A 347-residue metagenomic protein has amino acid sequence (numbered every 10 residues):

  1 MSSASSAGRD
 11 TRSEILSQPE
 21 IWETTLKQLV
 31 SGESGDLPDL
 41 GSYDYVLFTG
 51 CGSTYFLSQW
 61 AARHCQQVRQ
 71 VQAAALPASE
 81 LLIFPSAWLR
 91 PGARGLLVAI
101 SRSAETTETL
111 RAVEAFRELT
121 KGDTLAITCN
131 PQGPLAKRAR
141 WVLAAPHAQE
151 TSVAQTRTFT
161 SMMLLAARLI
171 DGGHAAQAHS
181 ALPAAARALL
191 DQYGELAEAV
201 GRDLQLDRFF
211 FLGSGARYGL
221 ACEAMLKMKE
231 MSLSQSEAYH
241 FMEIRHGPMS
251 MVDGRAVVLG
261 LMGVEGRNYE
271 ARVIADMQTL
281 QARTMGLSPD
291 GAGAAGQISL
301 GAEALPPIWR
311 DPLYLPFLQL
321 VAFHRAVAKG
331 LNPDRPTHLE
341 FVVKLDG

Functional and structural regions predicted by a protein language model:
S2, S6-T11, A139, V257 (+2 more regions): Phosphate-moiety recognition in structured ligand-binding domains
A7-R9, S13-E14, P19-S42, W141-V257 (+2 more regions): Active-site phosphate/pyrophosphate-binding segments
G41-A184, M249, L259-E303: Glycine-rich phosphate-binding loops that contact phosphosugars or nucleotide phosphates
V46-F48, I100, F209-F211, E243 (+1 more regions): Short glycine- and Lys/Arg-enriched binding-loop motifs that mark or flank ligand-binding interfaces
T49, G213-A216, W309, L313: Alpha-helical transmembrane segments of integral membrane proteins, emphasizing hydrophobic/aromatic residues
